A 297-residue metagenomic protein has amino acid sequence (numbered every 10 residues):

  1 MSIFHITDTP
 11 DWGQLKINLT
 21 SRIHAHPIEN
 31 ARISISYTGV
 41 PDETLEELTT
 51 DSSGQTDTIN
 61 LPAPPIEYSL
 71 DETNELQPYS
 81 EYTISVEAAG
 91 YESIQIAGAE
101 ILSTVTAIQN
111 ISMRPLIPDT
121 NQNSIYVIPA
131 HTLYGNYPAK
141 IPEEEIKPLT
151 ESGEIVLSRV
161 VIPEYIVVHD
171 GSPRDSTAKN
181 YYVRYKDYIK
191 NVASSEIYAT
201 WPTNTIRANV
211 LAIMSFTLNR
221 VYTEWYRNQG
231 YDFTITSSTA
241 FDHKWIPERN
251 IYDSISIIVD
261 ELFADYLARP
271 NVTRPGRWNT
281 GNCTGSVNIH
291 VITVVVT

Functional and structural regions predicted by a protein language model:
M1-I28, L48: Beta-strand-rich domain onsets/edges
I6-D8, N30-S34, T49, Q55 (+2 more regions): Conserved, single-site charged/polar hotspot
P10-W12, H26-I28, P41, Q77-Y79 (+2 more regions): Short, surface-exposed loop/turn motifs at beta-strand boundaries within globular domains
Q14-K16, N30-R32, E81-T83: Exposed beta-strand and adjacent loop surfaces of beta-rich binding modules that mediate intermolecular recognition
I23, Y37-P41, G90-E92: Solvent-exposed strand-loop boundary residues in beta-sheet-rich modules
V40-L70: Short, acidic Ser/Thr/Gly-rich low-complexity loop/linker segments typical of extracellular and cell-surface proteins
I66-A97: A short, solvent-exposed loop/turn motif at the edges and junctions of modular extracellular/periplasmic domains
